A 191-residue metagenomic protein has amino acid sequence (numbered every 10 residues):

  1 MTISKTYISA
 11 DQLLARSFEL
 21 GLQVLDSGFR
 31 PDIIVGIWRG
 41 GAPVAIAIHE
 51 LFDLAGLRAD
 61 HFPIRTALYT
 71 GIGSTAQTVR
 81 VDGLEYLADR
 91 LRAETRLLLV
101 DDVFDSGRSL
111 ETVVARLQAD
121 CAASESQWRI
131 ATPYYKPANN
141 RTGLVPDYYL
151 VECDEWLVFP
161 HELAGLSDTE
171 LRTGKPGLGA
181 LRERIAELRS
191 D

Functional and structural regions predicted by a protein language model:
M1-D191: PRPP-associated nucleotide enzymes
